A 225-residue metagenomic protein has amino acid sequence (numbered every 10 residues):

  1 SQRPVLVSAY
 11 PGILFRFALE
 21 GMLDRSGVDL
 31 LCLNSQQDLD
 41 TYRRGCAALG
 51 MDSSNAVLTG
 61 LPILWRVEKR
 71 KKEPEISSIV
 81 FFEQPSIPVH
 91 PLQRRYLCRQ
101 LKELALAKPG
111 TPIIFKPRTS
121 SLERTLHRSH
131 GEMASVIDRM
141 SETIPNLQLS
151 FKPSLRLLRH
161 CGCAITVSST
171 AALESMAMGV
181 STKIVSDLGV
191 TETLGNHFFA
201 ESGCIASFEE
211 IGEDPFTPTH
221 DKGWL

Functional and structural regions predicted by a protein language model:
S1, I13-F15, D38, P85-Q93 (+3 more regions): Short acidic, S/G/P-rich loop/turn micro-motifs used as interaction or catalytic elements
S1-L58: Active-site and donor-binding regions of nucleotide-sugar-utilizing enzymes
P4, D29, S77, C161-C163: Conserved acidic residues
R16-E20, T41-R44, R66-R70, M176-A177 (+1 more regions): Short, charged, surface-exposed secondary-structure boundary motifs
L64-S135: Conserved catalytic-core segment of nucleotide-activated headgroup transferases in glycan assembly
H130-K152: Nucleotide-activated donor-binding/catalytic signature segment of Leloir-type glycosyltransferases, i.e., the conserved
F151-G195: A donor-sugar binding/catalytic signature common to diverse glycosyltransferases and related nucleotide-sugar
G195-L225: Leloir-type glycosyltransferase catalytic cores
